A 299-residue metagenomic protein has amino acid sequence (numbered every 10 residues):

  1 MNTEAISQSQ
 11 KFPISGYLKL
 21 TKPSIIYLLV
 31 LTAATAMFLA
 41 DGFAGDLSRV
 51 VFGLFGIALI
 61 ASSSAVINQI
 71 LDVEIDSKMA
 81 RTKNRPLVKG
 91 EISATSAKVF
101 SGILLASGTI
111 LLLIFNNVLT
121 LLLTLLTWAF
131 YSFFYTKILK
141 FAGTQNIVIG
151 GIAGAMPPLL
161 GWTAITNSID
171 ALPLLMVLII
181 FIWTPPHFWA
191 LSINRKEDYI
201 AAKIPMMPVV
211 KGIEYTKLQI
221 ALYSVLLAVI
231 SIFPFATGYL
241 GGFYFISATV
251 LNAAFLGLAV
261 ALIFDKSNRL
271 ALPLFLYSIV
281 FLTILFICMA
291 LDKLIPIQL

Functional and structural regions predicted by a protein language model:
N2-F12, L71-I92, W189-T216: Cytosolic, membrane-interface loops and tails of multi-pass inner-membrane proteins
V30-A34, R85-V88, L104, V148-I165 (+2 more regions): Small-residue-rich segments of transmembrane alpha-helices in multi-pass membrane proteins, especially helix faces
L31-V73, R81, T109, L122-F133 (+1 more regions): Membrane-embedded alpha-helical segments that form the functional core of polytopic membrane enzymes, especially those
L59-I67, A129-T136, I179-R195, A228 (+1 more regions): Transmembrane alpha-helical segments that form the membrane-embedded catalytic/substrate-channel core of multi-pass
R81-L122, G212-F235: Multi-pass membrane catalytic core of lipid/isoprenoid biosynthesis enzymes
A94-A164: Intramembrane alpha-helical segments
L256-I284: Interfacial loop-to-transmembrane junctions
I287-L299: Juxtamembrane boundary at the C-terminal end of a transmembrane helix
